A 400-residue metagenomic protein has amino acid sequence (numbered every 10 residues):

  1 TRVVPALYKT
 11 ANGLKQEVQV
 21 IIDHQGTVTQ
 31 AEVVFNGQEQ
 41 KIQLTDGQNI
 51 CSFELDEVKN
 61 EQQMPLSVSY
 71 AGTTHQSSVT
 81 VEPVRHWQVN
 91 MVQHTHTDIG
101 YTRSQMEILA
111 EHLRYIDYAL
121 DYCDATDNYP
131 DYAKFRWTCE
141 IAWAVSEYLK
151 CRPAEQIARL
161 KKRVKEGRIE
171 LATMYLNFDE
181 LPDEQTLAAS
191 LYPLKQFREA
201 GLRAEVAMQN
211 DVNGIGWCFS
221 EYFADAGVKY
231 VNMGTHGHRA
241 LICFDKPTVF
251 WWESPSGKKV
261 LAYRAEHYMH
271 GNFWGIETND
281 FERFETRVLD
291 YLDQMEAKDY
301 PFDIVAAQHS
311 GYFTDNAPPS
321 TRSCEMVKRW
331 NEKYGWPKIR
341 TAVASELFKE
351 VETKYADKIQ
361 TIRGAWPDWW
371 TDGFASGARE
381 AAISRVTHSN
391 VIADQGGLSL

Functional and structural regions predicted by a protein language model:
T1-L400: Catalytic-domain carbohydrate-binding cleft regions of carbohydrate-active enzymes
